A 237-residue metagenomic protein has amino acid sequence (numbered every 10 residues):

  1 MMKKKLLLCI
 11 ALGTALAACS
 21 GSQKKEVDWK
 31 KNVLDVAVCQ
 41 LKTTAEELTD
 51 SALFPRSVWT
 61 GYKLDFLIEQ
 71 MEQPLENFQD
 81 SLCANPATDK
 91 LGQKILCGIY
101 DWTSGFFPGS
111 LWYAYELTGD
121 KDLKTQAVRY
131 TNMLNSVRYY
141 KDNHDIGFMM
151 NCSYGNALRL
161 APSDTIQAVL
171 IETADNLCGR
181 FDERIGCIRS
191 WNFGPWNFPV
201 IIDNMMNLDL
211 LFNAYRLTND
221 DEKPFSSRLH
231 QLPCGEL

Functional and structural regions predicted by a protein language model:
M1-E26: Bacterial Sec-dependent N-terminal signal peptides
K24-L237: Glycan-recognition and catalytic cores of secretory/periplasmic carbohydrate-active enzymes
